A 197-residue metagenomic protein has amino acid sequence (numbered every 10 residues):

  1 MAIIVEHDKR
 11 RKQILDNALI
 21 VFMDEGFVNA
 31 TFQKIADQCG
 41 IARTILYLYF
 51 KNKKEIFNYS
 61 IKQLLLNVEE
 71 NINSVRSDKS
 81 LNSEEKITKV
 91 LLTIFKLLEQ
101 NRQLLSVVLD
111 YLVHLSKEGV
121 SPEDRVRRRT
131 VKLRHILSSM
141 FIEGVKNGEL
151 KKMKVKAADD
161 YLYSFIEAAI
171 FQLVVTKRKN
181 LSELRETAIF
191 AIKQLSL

Functional and structural regions predicted by a protein language model:
M1-K9: N-terminal intrinsically disordered/low-complexity leader segments
A2, Q13, V21-E55, Y59: Helix-turn-helix
D8-D16, V28-N29, Y49-N73, T88 (+1 more regions): An amphipathic alpha-helix adjacent to DNA-recognition modules
Y59, N73-R102, A158-L162, R185: Hydrophobic alpha-helical connector segments
E69, N73, V120-N147, A157-D160: Amphipathic alpha-helical packing segments from all-alpha helical-bundle domains
K96-S138: Short secondary-structure transition hinges
Q103-D110, E123, R127, V145-A191: Hydrophobic/aromatic-rich alpha-helical bundle segments in the mid-to-C-terminal region
